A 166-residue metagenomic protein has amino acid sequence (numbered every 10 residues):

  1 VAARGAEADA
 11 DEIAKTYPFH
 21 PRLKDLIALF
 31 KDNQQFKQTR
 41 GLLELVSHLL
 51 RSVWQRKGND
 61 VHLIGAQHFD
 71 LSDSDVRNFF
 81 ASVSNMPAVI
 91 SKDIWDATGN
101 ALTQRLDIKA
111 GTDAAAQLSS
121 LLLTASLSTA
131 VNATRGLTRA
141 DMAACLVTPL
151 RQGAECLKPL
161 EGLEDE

Functional and structural regions predicted by a protein language model:
A2-A115, S128-A140, C145-E155, E166: C-terminal helical "lid" subdomain and adjoining coupling/linker elements of P-loop NTPases
I27, S119-L123: Short alpha-helical scaffolding segments that buttress acidic/His motifs in well-ordered protein cores
L157-E161: Short, hydrophobic-biased segments on the C-terminal half of alpha helices that form "recognition helices"
